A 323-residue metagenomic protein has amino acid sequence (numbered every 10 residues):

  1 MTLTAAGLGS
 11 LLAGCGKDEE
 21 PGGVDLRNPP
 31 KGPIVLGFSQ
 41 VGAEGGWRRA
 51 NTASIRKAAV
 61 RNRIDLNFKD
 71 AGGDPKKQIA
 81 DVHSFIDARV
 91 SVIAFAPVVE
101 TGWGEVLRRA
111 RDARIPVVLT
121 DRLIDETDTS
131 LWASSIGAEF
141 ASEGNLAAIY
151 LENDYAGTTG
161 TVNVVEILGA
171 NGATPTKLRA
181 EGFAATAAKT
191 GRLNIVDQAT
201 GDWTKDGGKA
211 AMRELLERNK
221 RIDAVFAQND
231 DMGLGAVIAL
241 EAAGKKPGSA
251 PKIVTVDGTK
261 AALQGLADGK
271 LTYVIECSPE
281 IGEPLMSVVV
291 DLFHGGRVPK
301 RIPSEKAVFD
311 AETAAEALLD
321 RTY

Functional and structural regions predicted by a protein language model:
M1-V35, R108-I115: Short, low-complexity disordered leader/linker segments with a strong preference for bacterial N-terminal type II
G16-I34, I167-N171, P175, T186-A187 (+1 more regions): Hinge/cleft segment of the Venus flytrap/periplasmic-binding protein
P21-S54, A58, N62, L66-S84 (+6 more regions): Extracytoplasmic "Venus flytrap"
P30, L36, Q78, S135-V162 (+3 more regions): Hydrophobic alpha-helical segments within soluble ligand-binding/sensing domains
F38-S39, R89-P97, P116-T120, V165-E166 (+3 more regions): Periplasmic-binding protein-like
F68-D70, E126-E152, E166, Q198 (+1 more regions): Short beta-strand elements at the ligand-binding edges of bilobed clamshell
P97-D112, F183, D197, G201-Q264: Hydrophobic alpha-helical
T101, E105-S142, N163, T259-G265 (+1 more regions): Flexible loop/hinge segments that line or gate small-molecule binding clefts
